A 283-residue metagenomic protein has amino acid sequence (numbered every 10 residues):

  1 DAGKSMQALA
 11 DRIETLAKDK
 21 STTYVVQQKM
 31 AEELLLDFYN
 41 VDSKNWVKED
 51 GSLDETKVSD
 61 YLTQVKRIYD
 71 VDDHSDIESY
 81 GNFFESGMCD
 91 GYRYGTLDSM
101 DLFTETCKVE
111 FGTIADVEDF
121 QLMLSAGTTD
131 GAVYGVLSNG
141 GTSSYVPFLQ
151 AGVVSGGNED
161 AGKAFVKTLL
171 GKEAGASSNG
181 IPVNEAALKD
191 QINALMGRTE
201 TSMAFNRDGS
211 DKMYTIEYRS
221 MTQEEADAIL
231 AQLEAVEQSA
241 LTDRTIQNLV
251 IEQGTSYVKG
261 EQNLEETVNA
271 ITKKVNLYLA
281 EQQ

Functional and structural regions predicted by a protein language model:
S5-L53, K57-S59, E105: Extracytoplasmic/periplasmic solute-binding protein
A10-A17, L36, L62-Y69, G162-G171 (+4 more regions): Non-transmembrane alpha-helical segments in soluble domains of secreted/periplasmic/extracellular proteins
D11-T15, Y80-F111, A115, E252 (+1 more regions): Short helices/loops that flank or line small-molecule/ion binding pockets
I13, K48-R93: Glycine-centered hinge/linker elements that transmit conformational signals in sensory and ligand-binding systems
A17-K29, A174-E185, L277-Q283: Bilobed periplasmic-binding protein-like "clamshell/Venus-flytrap" ligand-binding domains
F103, G112-T129: A ligand-binding cleft/hinge motif common to bilobed small-molecule-binding domains
M123-A194: Extracytoplasmic/periplasmic substrate-recognition and gating elements
M203-Q283: Conserved C-terminal helix/tail region of periplasmic/extracytoplasmic solute-binding proteins
